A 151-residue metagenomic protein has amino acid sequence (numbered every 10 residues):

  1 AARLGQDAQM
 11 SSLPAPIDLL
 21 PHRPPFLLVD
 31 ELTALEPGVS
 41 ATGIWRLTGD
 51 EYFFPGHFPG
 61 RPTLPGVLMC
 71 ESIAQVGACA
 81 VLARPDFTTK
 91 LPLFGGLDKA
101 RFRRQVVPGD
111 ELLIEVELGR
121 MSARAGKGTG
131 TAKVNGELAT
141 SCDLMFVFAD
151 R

Functional and structural regions predicted by a protein language model:
R3-G5, M10-T33, F146: Flexible, low-complexity linker/boundary loops enriched in proline and small hydrophobic residues that flank enzymatic
R3-G5, P37-G38, V106-D110, E117-R151: HotDog/MaoC-like acyl-thioester-processing domains
I17, G60, F102-R104: Beta-strand-rich interaction surfaces with strong enrichment in secreted/lumenal proteins
P24-L64: Catalytic strand-loop segment that frames the active site of acyl-thioester-processing enzymes
D30-T33, D98, R103, E115-G119: Conserved positions in beta-strands of structured domains
P55-L82, F94: Compact, glycine-rich, soluble single-domain proteins
T63, T89, R124-G126: A conserved beta-turn-beta hairpin within the catalytic core of GNAT-like acetyltransferases that forms part
G77-L113, A139-S141, F146-V147: Hydrophobic beta-strand-centered segment that forms part of the acyl-chain substrate-binding groove
